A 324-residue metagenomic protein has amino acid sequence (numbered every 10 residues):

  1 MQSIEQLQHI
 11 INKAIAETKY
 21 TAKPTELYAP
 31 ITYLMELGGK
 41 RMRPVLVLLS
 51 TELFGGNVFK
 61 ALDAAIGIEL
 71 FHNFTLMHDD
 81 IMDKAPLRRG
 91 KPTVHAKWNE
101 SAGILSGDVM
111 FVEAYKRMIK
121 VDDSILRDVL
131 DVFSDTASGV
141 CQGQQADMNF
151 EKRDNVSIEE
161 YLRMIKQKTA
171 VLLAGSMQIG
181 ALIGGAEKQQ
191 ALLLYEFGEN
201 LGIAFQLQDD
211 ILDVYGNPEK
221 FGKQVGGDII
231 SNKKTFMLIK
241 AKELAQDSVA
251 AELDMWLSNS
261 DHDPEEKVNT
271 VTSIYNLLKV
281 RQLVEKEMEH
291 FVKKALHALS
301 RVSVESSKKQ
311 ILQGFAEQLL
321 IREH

Functional and structural regions predicted by a protein language model:
M1-H324: All-alpha prenyltransferase/terpene-synthase fold signal
